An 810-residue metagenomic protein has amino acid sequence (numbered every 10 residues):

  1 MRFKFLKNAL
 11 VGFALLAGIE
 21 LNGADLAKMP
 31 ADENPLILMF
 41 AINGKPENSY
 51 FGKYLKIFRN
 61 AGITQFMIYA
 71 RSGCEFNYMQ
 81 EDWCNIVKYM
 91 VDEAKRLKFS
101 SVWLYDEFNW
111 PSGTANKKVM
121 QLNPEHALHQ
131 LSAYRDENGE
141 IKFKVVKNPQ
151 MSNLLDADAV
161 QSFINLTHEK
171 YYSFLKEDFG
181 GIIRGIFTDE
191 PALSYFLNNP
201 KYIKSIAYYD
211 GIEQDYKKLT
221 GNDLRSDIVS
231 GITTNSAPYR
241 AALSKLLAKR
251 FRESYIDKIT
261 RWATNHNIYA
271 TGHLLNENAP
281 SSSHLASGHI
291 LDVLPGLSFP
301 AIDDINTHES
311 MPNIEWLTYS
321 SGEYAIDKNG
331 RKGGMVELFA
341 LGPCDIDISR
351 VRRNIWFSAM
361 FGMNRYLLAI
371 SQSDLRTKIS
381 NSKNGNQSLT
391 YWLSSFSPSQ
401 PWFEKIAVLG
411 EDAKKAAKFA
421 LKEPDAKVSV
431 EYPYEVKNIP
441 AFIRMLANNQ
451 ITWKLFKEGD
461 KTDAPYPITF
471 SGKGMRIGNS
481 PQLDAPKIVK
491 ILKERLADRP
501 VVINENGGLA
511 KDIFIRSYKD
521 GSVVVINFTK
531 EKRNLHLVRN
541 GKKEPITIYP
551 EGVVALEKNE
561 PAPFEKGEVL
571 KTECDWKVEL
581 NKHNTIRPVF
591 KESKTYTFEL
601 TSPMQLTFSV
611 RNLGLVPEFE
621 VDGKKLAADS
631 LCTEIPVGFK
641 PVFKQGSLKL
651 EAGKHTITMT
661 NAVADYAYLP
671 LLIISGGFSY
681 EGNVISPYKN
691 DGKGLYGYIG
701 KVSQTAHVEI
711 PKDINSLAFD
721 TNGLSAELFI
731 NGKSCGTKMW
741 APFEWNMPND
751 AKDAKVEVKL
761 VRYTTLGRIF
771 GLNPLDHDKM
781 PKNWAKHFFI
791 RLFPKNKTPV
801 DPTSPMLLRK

Functional and structural regions predicted by a protein language model:
M1-L10: Bacterial N-terminal signal peptides that target proteins for export
A9-G18: Bacterial N-terminal signal peptides
L21-G23: Boundary at the C-terminal end of the N-terminal hydrophobic targeting segment
D32-L36, E47-K53, Q65-M67, R71 (+10 more regions): Carbohydrate-binding surfaces of carbohydrate-active enzymes
N109-P111, A115-K117, E565-V569, A662-V684 (+1 more regions): Glycine/proline-rich low-complexity spacer/linker segments in large multi-domain proteins
G113-E177: Catalytic and substrate-binding clefts that recognize carbohydrates or anionic sugar/phosphate headgroups
I256, R261, F608-N612, K701-A706 (+1 more regions): C-terminal substrate/ligand-recognition segments
R611-I674, T721-A785: Beta-strand-rich ligand-recognition modules
